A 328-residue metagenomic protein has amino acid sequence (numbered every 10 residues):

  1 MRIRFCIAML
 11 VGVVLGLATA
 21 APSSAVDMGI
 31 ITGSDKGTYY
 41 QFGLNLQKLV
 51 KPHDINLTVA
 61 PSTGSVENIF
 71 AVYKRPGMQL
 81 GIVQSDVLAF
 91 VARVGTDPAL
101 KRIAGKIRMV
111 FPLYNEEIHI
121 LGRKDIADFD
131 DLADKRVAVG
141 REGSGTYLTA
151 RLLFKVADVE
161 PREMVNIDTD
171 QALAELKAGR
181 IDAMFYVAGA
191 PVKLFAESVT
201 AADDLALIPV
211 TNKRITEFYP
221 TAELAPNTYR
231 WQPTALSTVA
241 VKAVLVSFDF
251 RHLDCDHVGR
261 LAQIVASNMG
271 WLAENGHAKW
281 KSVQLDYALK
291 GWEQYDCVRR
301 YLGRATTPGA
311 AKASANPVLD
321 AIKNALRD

Functional and structural regions predicted by a protein language model:
A8-A18: Bacterial N-terminal signal peptides
V26-K51, E116-A178: Bilobed "Venus flytrap"/periplasmic-binding protein-like clamshell domains and structurally analogous long
I30-I31, G37-K74, M78-V83, W231-A235 (+3 more regions): Extracytoplasmic small-molecule ligand-binding "clamshell" domains of the periplasmic binding protein/Venus flytrap
A60-K101, A172-E175, P191-V199: Pocket-flanking alpha-helical
S85, T96, E160-D254: Pocket-lining segment of extracytoplasmic ligand-binding domains
A99-L113, T228-L236: A structural signal for short loop-to-beta-strand junctions that line the ligand-binding cleft of periplasmic/secreted
E142-L152, Y219-K290: Ligand-binding clefts/hinges and TM-proximal coupling segments of bilobed small-molecule sensing domains
Q171-A178, A188-A201, L207, D256-D328: An extracytoplasmic/periplasmic, membrane-proximal ligand-sensing/linker region
